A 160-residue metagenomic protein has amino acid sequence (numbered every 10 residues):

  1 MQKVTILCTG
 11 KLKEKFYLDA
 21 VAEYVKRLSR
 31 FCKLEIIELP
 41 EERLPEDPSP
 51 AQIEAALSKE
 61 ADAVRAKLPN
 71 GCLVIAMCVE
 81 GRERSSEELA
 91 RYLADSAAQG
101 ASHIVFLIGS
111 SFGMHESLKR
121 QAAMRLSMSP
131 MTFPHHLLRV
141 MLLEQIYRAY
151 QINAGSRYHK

Functional and structural regions predicted by a protein language model:
M1-L28: N-terminal beta1-alpha1 ligand-phosphate binding loop
I6, I75, G109, L142: Conserved RecA-like P-loop NTPase ATPase core
L7, E35-I37: General small-molecule cofactor/ligand-binding pocket signal
L12, V79-R82, S110-G113: Short glycine-rich anion-binding loops that position phosphate/pyrophosphate groups of nucleotides and phosphorylated
C32, G71-C72, A122: Short, well-ordered alpha-helix to beta-strand connector turns
I36, V74-A76, R125-S127: Conserved beta-strand scaffold positions in the cores of enzyme catalytic domains, especially in NTP/NDP-utilizing
P40-I104: S-adenosyl-L-methionine/SAH cofactor-binding core of RNA-modifying enzymes
F112, E116-K160: Structured adenosyl-cofactor binding patch, chiefly the S-adenosyl-L-methionine
